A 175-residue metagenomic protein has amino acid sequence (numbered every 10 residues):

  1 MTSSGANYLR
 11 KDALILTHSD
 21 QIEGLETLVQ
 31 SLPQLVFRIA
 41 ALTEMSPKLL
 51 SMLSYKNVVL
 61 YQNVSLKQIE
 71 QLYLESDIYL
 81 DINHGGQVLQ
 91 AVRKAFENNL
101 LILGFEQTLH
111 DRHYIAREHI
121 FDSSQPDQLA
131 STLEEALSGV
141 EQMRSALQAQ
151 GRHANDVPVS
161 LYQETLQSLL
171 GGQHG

Functional and structural regions predicted by a protein language model:
M1-S51: Conserved catalytic-core segment of nucleotide-activated headgroup transferases in glycan assembly
P47-V64: Nucleotide-activated donor-binding/catalytic signature segment of Leloir-type glycosyltransferases, i.e., the conserved
S65-S76, E97: Short acidic alpha-helix that forms the nucleotide-activated donor recognition element in Leloir-type transferases
I69-E70, Q87-L89, Q107-H113: Short glycine/proline-enriched, acidic/aromatic patches that form the donor-sugar handling elements
L74-Q87: Acidic donor-binding loop of glycosyltransferase active sites
L101-F105: Short hydrophobic beta-strand element within catalytic cores of glycosyltransferases and related nucleotide-activated
D111-E135: Change "using UDP/GDP/dTDP sugars" to "using nucleotide sugars
S124-D127, S138-Q173: A charged, aromatic-enriched C-terminal amphipathic alpha-helix characteristic of glycosyltransferases across folds
